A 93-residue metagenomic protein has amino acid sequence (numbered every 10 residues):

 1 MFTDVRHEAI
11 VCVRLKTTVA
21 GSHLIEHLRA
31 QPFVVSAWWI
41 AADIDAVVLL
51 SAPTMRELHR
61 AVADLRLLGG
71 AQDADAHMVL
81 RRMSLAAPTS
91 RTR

Functional and structural regions predicted by a protein language model:
M1-R93: A compositional/biophysical signature of low hydrophobicity enriched in polar/charged and small residues
